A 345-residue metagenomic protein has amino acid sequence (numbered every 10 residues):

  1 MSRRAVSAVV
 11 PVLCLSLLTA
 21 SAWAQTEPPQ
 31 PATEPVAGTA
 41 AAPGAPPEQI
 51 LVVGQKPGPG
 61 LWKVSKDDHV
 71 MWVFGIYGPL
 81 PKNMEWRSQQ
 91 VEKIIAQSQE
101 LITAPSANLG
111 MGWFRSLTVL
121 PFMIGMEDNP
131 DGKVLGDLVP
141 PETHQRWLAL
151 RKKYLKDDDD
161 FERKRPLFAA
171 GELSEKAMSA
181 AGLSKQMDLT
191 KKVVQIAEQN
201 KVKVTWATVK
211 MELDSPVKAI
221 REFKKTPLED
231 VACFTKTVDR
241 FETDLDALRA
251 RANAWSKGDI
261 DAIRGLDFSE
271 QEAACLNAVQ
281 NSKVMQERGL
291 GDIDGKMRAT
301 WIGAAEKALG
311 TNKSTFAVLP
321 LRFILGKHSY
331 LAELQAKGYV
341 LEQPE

Functional and structural regions predicted by a protein language model:
M1-V10: Bacterial N-terminal signal peptides that target proteins for export
V9, S88, R298-I302: Short, well-ordered alpha-helical scaffold segments within catalytic/effector domains
V9-A20: Bacterial N-terminal signal peptides
P11, S65-D67, L309-T311: Short hydrophobic "helix-edge" motifs at membrane interfaces and signal-peptide entry regions
A22-T26: Boundary at the C-terminal end of the N-terminal hydrophobic targeting segment
P31-P35: Eukaryotic N-terminal, low-complexity and coiled-coil-prone scaffolding/targeting segments of large membrane-traffic
A37-V53, G58-G289: Structured, acidic catalytic/metal-binding patches in enzyme active sites
E287-E345: C-terminal soluble interaction/assembly domains
